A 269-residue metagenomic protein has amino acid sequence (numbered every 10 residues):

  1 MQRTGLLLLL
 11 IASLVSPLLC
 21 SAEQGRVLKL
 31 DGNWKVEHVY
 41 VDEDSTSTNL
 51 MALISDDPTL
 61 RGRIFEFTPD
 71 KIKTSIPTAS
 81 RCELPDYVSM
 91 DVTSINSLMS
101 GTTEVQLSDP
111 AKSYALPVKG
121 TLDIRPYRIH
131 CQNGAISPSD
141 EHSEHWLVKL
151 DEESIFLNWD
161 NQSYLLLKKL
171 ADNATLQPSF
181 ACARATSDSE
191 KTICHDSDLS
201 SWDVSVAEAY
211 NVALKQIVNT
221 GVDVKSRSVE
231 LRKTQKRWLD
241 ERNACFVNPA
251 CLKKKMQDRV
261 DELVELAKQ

Functional and structural regions predicted by a protein language model:
M1-L7: Positively charged n-region of N-terminal signal peptides that target proteins for export
L7-P17: Bacterial N-terminal signal peptides
E23-Q24, K29-L30, V39, S45 (+8 more regions): N-terminal alpha-helical modules
N33-K35: A short tyrosine-centered beta-strand micro-motif
Y40-E43, F67-H142, V229-R232, D240 (+1 more regions): Contiguous, well-ordered beta-strand patches that form the walls/edges of small beta-barrel/beta-sandwich domains
D44-M51: Short, conserved, GDST-rich strand-edge loop motifs in beta-rich repeat architectures
R63-E66, H145-L150: Short, exposed beta-strand/loop patches in secreted or surface proteins that constitute
